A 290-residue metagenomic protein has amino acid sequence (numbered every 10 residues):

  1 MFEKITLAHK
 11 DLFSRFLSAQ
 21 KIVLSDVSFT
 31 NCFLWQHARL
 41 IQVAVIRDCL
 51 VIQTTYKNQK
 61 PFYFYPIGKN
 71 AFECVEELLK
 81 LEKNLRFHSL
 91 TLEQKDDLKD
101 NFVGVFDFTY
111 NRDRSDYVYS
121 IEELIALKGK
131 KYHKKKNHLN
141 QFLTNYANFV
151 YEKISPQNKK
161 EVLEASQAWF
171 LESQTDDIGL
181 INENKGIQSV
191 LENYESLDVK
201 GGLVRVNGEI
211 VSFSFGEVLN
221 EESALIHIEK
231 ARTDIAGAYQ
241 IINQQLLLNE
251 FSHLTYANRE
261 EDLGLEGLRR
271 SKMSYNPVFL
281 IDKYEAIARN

Functional and structural regions predicted by a protein language model:
M1-A19, T233, Y284, N290: Short, extreme N-terminal leader segments that mark the start of a protein/domain
A8-Q36: Intrinsically disordered, low-complexity, positively charged segments
D26-Q94, R205-T233: Conserved donor-binding loop and adjoining core beta-sheet/short helix segment in diverse acyl/aminoacyl transferases
L85-N101, R112-D116: Short, glycine/charge-rich beta-strand/loop segments that flank catalytic centers and engage negatively charged groups
H88, E152, Y256-R259: Short catalytic-loop micro-motif centered on adjacent basic/acidic residues
G104-D176: Acyltransferase donor/substrate-recognition loop-hinge adjacent to the catalytic core
Q157-E209: Short, conserved active-site entrance elements at the starts or edges of catalytic domains
K200-R289: Aromatic (often tryptophan-rich) hydrophobic motifs at membrane interfaces
